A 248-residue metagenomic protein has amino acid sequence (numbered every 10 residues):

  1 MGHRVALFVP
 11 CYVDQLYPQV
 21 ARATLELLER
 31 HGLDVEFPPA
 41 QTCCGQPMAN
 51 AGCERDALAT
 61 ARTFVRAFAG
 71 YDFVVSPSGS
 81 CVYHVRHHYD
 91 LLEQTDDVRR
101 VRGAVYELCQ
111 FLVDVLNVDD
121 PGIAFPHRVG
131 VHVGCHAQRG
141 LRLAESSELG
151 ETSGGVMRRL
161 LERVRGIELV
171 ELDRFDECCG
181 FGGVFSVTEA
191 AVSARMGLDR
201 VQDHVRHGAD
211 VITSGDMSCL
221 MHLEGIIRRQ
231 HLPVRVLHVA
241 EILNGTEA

Functional and structural regions predicted by a protein language model:
M1-A248: Iron-sulfur cluster-binding electron-transfer modules in prokaryotic oxidoreductases
